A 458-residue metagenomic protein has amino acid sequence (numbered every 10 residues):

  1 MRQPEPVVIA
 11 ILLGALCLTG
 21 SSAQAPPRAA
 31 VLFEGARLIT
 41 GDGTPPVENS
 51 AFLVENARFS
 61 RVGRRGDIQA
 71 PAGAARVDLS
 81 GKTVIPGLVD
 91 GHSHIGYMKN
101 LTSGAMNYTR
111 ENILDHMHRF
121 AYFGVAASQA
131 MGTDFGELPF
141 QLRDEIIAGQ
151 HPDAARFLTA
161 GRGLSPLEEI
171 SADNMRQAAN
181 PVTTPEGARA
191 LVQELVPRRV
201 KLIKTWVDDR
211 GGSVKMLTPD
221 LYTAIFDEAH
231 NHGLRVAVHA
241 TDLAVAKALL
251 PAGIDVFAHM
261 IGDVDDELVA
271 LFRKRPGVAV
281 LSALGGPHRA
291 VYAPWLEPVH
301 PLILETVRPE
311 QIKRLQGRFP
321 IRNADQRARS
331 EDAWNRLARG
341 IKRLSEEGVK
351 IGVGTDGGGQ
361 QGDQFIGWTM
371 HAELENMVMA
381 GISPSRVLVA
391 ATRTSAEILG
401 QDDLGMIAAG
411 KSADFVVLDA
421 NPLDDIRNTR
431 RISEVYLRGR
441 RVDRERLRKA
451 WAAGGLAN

Functional and structural regions predicted by a protein language model:
V8-T19: Bacterial N-terminal signal peptides
A36, A391, S412-A453: C-terminal cap of metal-dependent C-N hydrolases
A36, F52, A57, G81 (+14 more regions): Divalent metal-coordination and catalytic microenvironments
L38, D42-I85: Histidine-rich, glycine-flanked metal-binding segment
L79-L101, A105-D209, S213-V236, L268-Q316 (+1 more regions): Divalent-metal coordination cores built from histidine and acidic residues
N231, I321-N421: His/Asp/Glu-enriched, well-ordered alpha-helical/loop segment that forms or immediately abuts the divalent-metal
L250-F257, K274-A279: Glycine-enriched alpha-helix->loop->beta-strand junction motifs that scaffold or abut catalytic
